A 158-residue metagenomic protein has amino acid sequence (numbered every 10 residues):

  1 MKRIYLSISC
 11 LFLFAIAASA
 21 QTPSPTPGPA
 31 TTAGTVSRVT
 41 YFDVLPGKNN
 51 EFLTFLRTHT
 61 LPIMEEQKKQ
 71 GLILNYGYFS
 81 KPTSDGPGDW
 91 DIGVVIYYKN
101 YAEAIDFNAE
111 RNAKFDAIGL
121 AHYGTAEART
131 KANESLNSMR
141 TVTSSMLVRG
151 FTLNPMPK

Functional and structural regions predicted by a protein language model:
M1-I4, Q21: Positively charged n-region of N-terminal signal peptides that target proteins for export
S7-A17: Bacterial N-terminal signal peptides
T22-G28, E66-L74, D89, V95-V148 (+2 more regions): An amphipathic, aromatic/His-enriched active-site/gating alpha helix that lines ligand/cofactor pockets
T32-G47, I92: Acidic/histidine-rich, surface-exposed loop or edge segments in extracytoplasmic proteins
P46-E51, A102-A104: Primarily extracytoplasmic ectodomains and periplasmic/lumenal surface modules that are beta-strand-rich
K48-N75: Short amphipathic alpha-helical segments
F79-T83: A cross-kingdom feature marking solvent-exposed beta-strand/loop segments within repeated, beta-rich binding/scaffold
S84-G88: Short glycine-biased active-site loop of nucleotidyltransferases that positions the nucleotide triphosphate and helps
